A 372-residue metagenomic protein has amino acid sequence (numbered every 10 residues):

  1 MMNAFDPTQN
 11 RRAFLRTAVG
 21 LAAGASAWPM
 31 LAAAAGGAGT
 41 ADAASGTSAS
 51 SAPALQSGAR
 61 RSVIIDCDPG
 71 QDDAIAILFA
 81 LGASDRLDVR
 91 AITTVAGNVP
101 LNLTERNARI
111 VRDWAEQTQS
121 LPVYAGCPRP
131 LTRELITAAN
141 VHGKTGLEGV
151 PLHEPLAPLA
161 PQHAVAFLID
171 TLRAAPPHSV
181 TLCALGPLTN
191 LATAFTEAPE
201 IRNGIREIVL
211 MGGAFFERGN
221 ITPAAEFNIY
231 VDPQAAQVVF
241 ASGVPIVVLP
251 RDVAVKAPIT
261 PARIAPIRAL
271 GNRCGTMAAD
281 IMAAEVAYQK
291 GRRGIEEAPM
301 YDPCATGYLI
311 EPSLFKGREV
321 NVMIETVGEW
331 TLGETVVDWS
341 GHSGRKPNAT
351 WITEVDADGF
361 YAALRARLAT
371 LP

Functional and structural regions predicted by a protein language model:
M1-N10: N-terminal secretory signal peptides
N10-A27: N-terminal export leaders
M30-A59: C-terminal segment of N-terminal export signals and the immediately downstream linker at the start of the mature
L55-C67, Q71-I110, Q119, T145 (+2 more regions): Active-site histidine-anchored catalytic micro-motif
S57-R60, F79-G82, R86-D88, Y230-Q234 (+1 more regions): Conformational coupling and interaction surfaces
A115-Y124: A glycine-rich helix N-cap at a beta->alpha junction
V123, V239, T306: A residue-level signal for conserved active-site and pocket-lining positions in enzyme catalytic cores
Y124-L152: Surface-exposed loop and adjacent secondary-structure segments within mature catalytic domains
